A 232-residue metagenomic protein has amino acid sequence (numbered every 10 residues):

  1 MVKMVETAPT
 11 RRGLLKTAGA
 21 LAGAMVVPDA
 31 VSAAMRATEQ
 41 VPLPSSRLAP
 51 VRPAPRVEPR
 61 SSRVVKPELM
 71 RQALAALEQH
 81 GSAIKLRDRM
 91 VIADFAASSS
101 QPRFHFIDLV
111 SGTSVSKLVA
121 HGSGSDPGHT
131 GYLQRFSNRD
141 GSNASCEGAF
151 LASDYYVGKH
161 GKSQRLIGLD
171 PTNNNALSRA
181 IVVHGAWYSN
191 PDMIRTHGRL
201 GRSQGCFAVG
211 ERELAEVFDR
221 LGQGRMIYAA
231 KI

Functional and structural regions predicted by a protein language model:
V2-A22: N-terminal secretory signal peptides and thylakoid transit peptides that target proteins across membranes
T10, M25-V27, S45-S46: NTP/phosphate- and nucleic-acid-binding module
L21-A24, P28, S61: Cysteine-nucleophile amide-bond enzymes
A24, A149, C206: Gly/Ser/Thr-rich helix-start
A30-P42: Signal peptide processing junction and immediate N-terminal pro/mature segment of secreted/exported proteins
Q40-S203, R212-A215, D219: Cell wall/extracellular polymer interaction/catalysis modules
Q204-I232: N-terminal targeting pre-sequences for secretion and organelle import
